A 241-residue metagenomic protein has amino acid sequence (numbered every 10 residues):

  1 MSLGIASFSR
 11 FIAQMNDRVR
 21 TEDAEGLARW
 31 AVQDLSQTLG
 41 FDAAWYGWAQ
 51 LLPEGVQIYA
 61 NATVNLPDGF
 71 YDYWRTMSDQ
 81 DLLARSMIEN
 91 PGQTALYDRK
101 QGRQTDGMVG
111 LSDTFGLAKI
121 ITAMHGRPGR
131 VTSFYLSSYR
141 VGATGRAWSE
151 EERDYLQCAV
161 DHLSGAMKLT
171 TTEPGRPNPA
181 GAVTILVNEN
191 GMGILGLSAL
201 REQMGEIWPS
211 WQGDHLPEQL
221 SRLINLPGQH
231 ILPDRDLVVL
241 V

Functional and structural regions predicted by a protein language model:
S2-E151, Y155, D161, G165: Regulatory input/activation interfaces that engage signals or partners
Q157-V160, S164, T170, P179-L237: PAS-family sensory domains
G175-R176: PAS-family sensory domains
L240-V241: Short, hydrophobic beta-strand elements of compact beta-sandwich sensory domains
